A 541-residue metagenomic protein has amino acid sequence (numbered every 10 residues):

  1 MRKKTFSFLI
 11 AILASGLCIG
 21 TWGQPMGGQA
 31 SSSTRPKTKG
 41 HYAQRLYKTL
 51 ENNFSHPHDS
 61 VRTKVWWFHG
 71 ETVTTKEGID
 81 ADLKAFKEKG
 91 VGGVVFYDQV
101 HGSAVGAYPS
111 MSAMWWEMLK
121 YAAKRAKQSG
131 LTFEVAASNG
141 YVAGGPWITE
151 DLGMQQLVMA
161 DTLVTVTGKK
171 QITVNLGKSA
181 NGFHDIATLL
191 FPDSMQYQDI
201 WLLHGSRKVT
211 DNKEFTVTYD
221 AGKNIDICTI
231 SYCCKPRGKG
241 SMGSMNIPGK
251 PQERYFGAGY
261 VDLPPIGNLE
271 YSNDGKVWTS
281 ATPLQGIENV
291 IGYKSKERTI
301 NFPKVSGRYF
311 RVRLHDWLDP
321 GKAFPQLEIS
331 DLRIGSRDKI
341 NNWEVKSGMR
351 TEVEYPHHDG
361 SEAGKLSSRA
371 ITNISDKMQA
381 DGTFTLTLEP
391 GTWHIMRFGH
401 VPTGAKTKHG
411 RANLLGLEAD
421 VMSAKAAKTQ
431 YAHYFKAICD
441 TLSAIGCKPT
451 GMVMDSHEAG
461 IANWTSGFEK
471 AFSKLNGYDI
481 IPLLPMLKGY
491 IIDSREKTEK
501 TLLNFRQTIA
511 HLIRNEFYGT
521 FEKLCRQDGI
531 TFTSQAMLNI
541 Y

Functional and structural regions predicted by a protein language model:
M1-T38: Bacterial Sec-dependent N-terminal signal peptides
A43-V94: Mature N-terminal segment immediately following signal peptide/propeptide cleavage in secreted/periplasmic
R62-T74, V100-E117, W147, C233 (+9 more regions): The substrate-binding groove and active-site-proximal loops of carbohydrate-active enzymes, especially glycoside
G78-Q99, M118-A122, C447, L524 (+1 more regions): Catalytic domains of carbohydrate-active enzymes, especially glycoside hydrolases
Q99-L203, D338-V345, T351-Y355, E362-A363 (+4 more regions): Acidic/aromatic-lined carbohydrate-recognition and catalytic surfaces of CAZymes acting on diverse glycans
M111, V142-K169, I247-P251, E458-M486: Aromatic- and acidic-residue-enriched segments that line the glycan-binding/catalytic groove of carbohydrate-active
E134-G144, V453-S456, I509-Y541: Aromatic-lined carbohydrate-recognition surfaces of secreted/lumenal glycan-active proteins
W201-V277, K296-S368, S456: Aromatic, loop-rich ligand-recognition surfaces of beta-strand-rich domains
